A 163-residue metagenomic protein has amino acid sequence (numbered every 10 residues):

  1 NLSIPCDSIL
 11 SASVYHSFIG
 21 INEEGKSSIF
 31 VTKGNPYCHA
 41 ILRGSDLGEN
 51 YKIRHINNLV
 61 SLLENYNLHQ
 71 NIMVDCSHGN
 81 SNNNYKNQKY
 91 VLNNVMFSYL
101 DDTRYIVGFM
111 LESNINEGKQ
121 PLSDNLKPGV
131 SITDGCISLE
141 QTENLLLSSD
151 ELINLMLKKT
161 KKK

Functional and structural regions predicted by a protein language model:
N1-I56, H78-G79, N83-N94, S98-G108 (+3 more regions): Active-site-facing alpha/beta catalytic cores
C38-H39, Q70-I72: Conserved active-site beta-strand-loop modules that form the wall/rim of enzyme catalytic pockets and either contain
S61-N67, K158: Catalytic-site microenvironment of enzymes that process N-acetyl-hexosamine-containing cell-wall polysaccharides
V74, S138: Conserved, mostly hydrophobic/aromatic
P121-C136: Acidic, Ser/Thr-rich peripheral helices and adjacent loops at domain boundaries
L139-M156: PLP-dependent enzyme catalytic core of the Aspartate aminotransferase-like
